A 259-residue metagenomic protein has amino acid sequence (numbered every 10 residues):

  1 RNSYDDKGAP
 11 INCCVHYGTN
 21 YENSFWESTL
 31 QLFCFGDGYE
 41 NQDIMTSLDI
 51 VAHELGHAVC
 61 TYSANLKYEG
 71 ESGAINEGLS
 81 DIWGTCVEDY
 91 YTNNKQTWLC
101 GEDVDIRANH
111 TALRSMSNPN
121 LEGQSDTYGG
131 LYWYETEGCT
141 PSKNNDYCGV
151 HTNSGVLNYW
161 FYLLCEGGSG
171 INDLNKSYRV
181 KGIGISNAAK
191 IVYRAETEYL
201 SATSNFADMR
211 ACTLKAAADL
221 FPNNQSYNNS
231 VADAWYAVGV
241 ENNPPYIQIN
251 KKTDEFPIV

Functional and structural regions predicted by a protein language model:
R1-I50, C60-I247: Zinc-dependent metallohydrolase catalytic domains
N250-I258: Short, solvent-exposed loop/edge segments of extracellular or virion-exposed proteins
